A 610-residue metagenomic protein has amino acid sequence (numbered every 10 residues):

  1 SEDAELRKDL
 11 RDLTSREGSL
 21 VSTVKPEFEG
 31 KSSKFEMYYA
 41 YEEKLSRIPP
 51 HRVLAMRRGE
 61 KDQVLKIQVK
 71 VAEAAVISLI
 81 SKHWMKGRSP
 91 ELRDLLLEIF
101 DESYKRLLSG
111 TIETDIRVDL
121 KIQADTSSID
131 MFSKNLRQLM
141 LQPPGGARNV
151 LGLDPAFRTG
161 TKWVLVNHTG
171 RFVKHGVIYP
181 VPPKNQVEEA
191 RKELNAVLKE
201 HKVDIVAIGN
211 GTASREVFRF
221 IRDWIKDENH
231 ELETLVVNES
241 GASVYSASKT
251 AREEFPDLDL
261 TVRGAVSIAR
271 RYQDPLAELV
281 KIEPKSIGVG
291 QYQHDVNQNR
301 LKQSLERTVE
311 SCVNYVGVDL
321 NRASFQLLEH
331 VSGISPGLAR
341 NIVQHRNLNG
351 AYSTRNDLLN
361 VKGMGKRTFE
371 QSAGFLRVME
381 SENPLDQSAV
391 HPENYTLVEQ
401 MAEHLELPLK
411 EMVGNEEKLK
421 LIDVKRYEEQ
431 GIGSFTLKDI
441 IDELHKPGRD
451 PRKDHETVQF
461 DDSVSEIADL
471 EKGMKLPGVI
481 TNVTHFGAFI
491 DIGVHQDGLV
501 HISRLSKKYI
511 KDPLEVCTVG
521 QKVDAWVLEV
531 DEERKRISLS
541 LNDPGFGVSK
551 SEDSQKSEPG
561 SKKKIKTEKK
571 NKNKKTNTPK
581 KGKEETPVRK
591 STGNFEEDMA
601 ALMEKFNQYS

Functional and structural regions predicted by a protein language model:
S1-N149, H168, R191-A196, E200: Extended, highly charged clamp/arch subdomains and adjacent linkers that form or line substrate-binding channels
D12-E17, L153-F157, G211-A213, V237-V244 (+5 more regions): A glycine-rich phosphate-binding loop feature that marks nucleotide/adenosyl-phosphate handling sites
A55-G59, M140-P144, V150-F157, W163-L165 (+12 more regions): Replace "in large, NTP-powered and nucleic-acid-processing enzymes" with "in large, NTP-powered factors and other
A75-L79, T159-K184, F486-C517: Nucleotide-binding motor/catalytic cores of P-loop/tubulin-like NTPases across gene-expression machines
S128-M140, G146-V150, R158-E306: Phosphate- and other anionic-substrate recognition elements at nucleic-acid/protein interfaces
A147-G152, K162, F218-I221, T354-D357 (+4 more regions): Short beta-alpha junctions and helix-cap segments that line functional grooves
E253-A351, K366-A402, S434-D462, E471-P477 (+1 more regions): Long, highly charged, low-complexity intrinsically disordered interaction regions that mediate electrostatic DNA/RNA
L376-S610: Single-stranded RNA-binding regions, centering on S1/OB-family and related RNA-binding modules
